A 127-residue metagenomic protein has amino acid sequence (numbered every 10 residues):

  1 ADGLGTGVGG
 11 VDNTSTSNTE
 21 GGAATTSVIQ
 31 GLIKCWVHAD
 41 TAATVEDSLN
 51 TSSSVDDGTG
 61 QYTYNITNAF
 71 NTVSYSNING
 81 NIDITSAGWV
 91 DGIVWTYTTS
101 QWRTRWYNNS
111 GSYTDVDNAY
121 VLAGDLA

Functional and structural regions predicted by a protein language model:
D2-F70, Q101-A127: Extracellular receptor-binding modules and their adjoining Ser/Thr/Gly/Asp/Asn-rich linkers
N71-Y97: Terminal beta-strand-rich extracellular "head" domains that mediate receptor/glycan or other ligand binding
